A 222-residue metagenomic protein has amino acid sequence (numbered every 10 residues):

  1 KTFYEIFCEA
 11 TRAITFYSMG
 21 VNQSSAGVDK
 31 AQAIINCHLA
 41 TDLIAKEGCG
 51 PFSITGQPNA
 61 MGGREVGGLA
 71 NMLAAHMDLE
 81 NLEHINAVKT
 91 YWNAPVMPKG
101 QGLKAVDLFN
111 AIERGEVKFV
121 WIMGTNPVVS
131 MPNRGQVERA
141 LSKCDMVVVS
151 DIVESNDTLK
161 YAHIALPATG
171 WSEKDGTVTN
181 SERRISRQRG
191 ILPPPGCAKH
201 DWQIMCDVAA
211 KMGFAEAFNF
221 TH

Functional and structural regions predicted by a protein language model:
K1-G48, I54-H222: Non-catalytic alpha/beta scaffold blocks inside enzyme catalytic domains
